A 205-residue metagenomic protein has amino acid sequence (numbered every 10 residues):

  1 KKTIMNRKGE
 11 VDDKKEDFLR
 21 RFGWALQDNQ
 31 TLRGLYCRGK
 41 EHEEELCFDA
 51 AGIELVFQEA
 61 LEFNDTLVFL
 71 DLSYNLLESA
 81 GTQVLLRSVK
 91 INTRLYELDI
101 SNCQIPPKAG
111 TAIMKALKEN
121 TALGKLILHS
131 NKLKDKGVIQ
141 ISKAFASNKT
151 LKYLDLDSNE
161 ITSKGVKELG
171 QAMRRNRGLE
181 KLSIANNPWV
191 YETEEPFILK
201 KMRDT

Functional and structural regions predicted by a protein language model:
K1-T205: Leucine-rich tandem repeat or coiled-coil scaffolds
